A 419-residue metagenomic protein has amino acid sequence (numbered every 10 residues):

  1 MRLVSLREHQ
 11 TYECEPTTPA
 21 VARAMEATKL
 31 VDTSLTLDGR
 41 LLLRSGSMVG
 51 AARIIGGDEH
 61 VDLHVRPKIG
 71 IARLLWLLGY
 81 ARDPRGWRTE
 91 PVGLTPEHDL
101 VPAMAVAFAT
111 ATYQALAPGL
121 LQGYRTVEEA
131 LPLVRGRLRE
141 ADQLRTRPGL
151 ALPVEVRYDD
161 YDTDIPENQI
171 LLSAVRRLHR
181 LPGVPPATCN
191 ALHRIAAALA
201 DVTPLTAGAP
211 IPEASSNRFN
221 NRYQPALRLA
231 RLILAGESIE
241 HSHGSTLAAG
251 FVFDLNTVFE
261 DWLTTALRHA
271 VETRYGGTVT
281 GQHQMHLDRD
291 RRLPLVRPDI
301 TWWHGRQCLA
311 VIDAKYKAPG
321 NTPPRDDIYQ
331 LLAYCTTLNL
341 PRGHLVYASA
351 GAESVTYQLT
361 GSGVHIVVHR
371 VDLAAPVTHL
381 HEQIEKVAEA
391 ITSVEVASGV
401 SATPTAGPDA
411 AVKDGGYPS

Functional and structural regions predicted by a protein language model:
M1-A22, T246-S419: Catalytic core segments in nucleotide and nucleic-acid processing enzymes
M1-H243, A249: Residue(s) in the substrate-gating loop at a strand-loop-helix junction that position the organic substrate next
